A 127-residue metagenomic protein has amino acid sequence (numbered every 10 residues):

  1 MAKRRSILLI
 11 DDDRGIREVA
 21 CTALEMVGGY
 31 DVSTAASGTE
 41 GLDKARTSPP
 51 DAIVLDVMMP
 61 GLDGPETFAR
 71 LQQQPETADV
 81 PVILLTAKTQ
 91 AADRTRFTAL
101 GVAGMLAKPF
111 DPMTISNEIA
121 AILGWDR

Functional and structural regions predicted by a protein language model:
R14-S33: Two-component/phosphorelay signaling modules centered on CheY-like receiver
E40-G41: Short alpha-helical segment
S48-V54: Active-site beta3 strand of CheY-like receiver
D56, T86: Active-site residues of response regulator receiver
M59: Receiver (REC) domain active-site loop signature in two-component systems and cognate sites in sensor histidine kinases
F110-I119: C-terminal output helix
